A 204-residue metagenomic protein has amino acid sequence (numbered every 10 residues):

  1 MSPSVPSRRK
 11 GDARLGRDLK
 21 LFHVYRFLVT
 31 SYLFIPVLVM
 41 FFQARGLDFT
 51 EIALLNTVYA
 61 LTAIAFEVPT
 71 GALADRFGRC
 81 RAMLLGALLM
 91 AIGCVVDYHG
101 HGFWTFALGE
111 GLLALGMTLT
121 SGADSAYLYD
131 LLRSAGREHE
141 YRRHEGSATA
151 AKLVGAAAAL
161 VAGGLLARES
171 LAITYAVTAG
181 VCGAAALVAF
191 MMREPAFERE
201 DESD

Functional and structural regions predicted by a protein language model:
R8-A65: Helix-loop boundary and gating motifs at the non-cytosolic
R17, Y98-E110: Helix-loop junctions at membrane interfaces in 12-TM secondary transporters
A44, A156-T178: Transmembrane alpha-helix termini and helix-breaking/packing motifs in multi-pass membrane transporters
A60-V68, L153-A157: Residue-level signature of mid-helix packing/kink "hotspots" within the transmembrane helices of 12-pass Major
L88-G102: C-terminal ends and interior cores of transmembrane alpha-helices in multi-pass membrane transporters/permeases
G111-L153: Cytoplasmic helix-loop-helix junction between adjacent transmembrane helices in 12-TM secondary transporters
T178, G183-S203: Helix-loop junctions on the cytosolic side of multi-pass membrane transporters, especially the intracellular loop
